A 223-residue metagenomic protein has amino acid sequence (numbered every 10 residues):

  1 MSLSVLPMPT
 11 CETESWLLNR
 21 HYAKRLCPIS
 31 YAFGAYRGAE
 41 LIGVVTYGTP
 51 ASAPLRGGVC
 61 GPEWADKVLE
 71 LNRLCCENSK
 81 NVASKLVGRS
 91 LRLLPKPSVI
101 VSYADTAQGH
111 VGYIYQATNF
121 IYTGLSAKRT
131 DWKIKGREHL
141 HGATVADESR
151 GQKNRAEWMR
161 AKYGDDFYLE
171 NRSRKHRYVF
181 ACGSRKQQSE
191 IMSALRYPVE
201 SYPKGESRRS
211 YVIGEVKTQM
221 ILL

Functional and structural regions predicted by a protein language model:
M1-C27: Short amphipathic alpha-helix that is part of the acyltransferase structural core
P7-M8, G48-D165: Acyl-donor binding region in acyl/amide transferases
L17, S30-T46: Conserved beta-hairpin
R25-I29, E170-R172: A short catalytic or substrate-binding loop motif that flags glycine-/basic-rich loops and adjacent residues that bind
S30-A32, V68, K175-R177: Extracellular structured ligand-interaction cores
A39, A65, E170-R174: A short, structural micro-pattern
A146-E190: A conserved mid-domain beta-alpha-beta active-site/ligand-binding segment of alpha/beta enzyme cores
I191-L223: Short, cationic low-complexity segments
